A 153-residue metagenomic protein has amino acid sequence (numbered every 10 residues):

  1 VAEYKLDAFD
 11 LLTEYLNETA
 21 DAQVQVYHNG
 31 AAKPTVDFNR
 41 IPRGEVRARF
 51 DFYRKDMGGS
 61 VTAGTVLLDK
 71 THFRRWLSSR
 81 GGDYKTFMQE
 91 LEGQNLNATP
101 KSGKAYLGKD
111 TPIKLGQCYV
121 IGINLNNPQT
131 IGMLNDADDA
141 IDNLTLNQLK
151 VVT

Functional and structural regions predicted by a protein language model:
V1-T153: Extended alpha-helical interface modules used as scaffolds for assembling large macromolecular complexes
